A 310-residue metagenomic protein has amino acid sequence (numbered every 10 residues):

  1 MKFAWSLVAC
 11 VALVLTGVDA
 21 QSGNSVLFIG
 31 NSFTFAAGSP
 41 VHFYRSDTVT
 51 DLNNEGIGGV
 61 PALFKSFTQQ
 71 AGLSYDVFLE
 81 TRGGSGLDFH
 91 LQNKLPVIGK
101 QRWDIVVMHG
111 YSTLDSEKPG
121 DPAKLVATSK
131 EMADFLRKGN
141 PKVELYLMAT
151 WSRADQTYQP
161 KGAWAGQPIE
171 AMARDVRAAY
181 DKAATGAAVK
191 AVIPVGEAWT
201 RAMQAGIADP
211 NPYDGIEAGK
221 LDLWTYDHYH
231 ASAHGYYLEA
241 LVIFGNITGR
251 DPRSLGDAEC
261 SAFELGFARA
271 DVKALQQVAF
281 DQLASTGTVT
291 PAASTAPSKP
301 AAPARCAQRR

Functional and structural regions predicted by a protein language model:
M1-A4: Positively charged n-region of N-terminal signal peptides that target proteins for export
S6-V14: Bacterial N-terminal signal peptides
T16-A20: Sec/Tat signal peptide C-region and signal peptidase I cleavage site
S22, Y213-R310: Conserved catalytic region of serine esterases and O-acyltransferases that act on ester linkages in lipids
S25, A36-E131, F135, K273: Conserved SGNH/GDSL esterase-like catalytic core that processes O-acyl groups on lipids and polysaccharides
G30-F35: Short polar catalytic/cofactor-binding loops
V77-G84, I193-A198, D257-C260: Acidic carboxylate-rich catalytic motifs and surrounding loops in phosphoryl-/glycosyl-chemistry enzymes
L95-A233, G245, S254: Alpha-helical cap/lid subdomain in secreted, periplasmic, or secretory-pathway luminal O-acyl-processing enzymes
